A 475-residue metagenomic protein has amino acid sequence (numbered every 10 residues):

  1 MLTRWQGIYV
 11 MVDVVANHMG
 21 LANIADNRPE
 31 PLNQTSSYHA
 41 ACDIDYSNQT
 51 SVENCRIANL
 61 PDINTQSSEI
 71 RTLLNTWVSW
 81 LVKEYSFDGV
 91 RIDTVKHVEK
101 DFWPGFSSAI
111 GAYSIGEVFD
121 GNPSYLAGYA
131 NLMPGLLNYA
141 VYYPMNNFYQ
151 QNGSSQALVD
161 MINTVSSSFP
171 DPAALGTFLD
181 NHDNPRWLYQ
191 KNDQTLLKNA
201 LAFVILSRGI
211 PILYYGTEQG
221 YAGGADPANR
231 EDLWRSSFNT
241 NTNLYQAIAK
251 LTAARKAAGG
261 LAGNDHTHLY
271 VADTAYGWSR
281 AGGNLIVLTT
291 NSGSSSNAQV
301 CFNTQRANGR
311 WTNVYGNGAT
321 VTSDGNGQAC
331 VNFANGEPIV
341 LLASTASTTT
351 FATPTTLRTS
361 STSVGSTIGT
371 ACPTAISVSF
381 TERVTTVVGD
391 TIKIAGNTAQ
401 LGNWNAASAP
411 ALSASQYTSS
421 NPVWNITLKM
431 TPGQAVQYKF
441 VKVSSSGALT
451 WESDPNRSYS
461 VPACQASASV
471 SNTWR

Functional and structural regions predicted by a protein language model:
L2-I8, V14, I24-C42, S67-F87: An active-site-proximal structural segment forming one wall of the substrate-binding cleft that immediately precedes
R4-I8, H18, N27, T76-F178 (+6 more regions): Active-site-proximal helices and loops of the catalytic beta/alpha 8
I24-L60, P144-M161: Core domains of carbohydrate- and sulfate-ester-processing enzymes
S296-A298, G309-R310, V388-I392, V436: Short beta-strand/loop motifs in extracellular/secreted proteins, especially within beta-sandwich accessory domains
E337-I339, Q434-Y438: Exposed beta-strand face motif in extracellular beta-rich ectodomains
T349, T353-T374: Fungal extracellular Ser/Thr-rich, low-complexity intrinsically disordered regions
V364, I368-A371, R457-R475: Extracellular beta-sheet/turn segments enriched in Thr/Pro/Gly and aliphatic residues
T385-A435, V443-P462: Aromatic-rich carbohydrate-binding modules that target alpha-glucans
